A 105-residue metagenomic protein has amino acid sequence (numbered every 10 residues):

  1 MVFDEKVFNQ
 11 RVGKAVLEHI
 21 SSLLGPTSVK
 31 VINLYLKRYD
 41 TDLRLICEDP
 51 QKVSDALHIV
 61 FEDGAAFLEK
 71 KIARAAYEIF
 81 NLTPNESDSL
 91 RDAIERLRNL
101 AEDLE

Functional and structural regions predicted by a protein language model:
M1-E105: Long, compositionally biased intrinsically disordered regulatory segments in eukaryotic proteins
